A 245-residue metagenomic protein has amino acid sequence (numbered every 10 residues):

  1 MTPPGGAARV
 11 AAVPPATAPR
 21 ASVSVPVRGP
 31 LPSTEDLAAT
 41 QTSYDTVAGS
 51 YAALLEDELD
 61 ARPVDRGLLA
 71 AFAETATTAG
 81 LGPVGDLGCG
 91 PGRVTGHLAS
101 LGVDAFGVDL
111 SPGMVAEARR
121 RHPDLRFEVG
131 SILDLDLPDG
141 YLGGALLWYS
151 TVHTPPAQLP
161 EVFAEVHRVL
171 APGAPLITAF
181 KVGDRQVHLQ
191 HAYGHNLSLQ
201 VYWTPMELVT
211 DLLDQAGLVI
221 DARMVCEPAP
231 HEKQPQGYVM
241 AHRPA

Functional and structural regions predicted by a protein language model:
V25-A79, D184: Conserved class I S-adenosyl-L-methionine
G82-L87, P91-D134: Class I SAM-dependent methyltransferase SAM/SAH-binding core
L133-A145: A short acidic, Gly/Pro-enriched loop at the edge of an enzyme's catalytic core that lines a small-molecule cofactor
P160-P172: A short glycine-rich, Lys/Arg-flanked "PGG" loop and its adjoining helix->strand segment in the class I
G173-F180: Conserved beta-strand signature within the Rossmann-like core of class I S-adenosyl-L-methionine
V182-Q200: Short, glycine-/aromatic-enriched active-site segment of Class I SAM-dependent methyltransferases
V201-A216: Short alpha-helix
P228-A245: Core SAM-dependent methyltransferase catalytic element
